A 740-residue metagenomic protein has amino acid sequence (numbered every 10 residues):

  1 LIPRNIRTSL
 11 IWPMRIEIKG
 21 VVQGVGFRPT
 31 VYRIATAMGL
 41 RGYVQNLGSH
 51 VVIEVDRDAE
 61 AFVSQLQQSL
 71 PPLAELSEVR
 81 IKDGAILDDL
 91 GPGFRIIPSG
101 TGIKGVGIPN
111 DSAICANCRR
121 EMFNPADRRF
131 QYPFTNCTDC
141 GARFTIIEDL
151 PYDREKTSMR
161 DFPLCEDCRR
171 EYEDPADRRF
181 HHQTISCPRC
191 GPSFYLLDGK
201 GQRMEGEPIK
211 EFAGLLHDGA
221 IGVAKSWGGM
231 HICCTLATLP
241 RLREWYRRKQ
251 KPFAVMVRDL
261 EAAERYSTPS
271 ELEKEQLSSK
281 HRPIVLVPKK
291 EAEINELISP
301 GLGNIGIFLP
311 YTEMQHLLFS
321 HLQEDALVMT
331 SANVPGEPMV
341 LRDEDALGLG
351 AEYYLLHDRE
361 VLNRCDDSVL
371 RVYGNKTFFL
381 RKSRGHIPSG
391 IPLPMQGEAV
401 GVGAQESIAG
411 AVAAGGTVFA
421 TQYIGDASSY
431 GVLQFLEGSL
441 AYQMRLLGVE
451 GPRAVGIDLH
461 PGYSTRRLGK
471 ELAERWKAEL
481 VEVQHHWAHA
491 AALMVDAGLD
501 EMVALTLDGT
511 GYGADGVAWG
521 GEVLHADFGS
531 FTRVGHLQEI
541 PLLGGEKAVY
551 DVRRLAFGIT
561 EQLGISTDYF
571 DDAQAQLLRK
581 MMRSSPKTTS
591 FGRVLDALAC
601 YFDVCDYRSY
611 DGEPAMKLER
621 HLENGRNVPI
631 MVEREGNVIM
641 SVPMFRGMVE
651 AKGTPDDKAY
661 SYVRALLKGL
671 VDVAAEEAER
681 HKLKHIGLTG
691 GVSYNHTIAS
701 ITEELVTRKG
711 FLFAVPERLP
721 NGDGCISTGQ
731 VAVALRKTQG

Functional and structural regions predicted by a protein language model:
I2-T184, P188-Y195, G206: Intrinsically disordered, low-complexity, mixed-charge
D83, I221, G228-K289: A phosphate-binding glycine/aspartate-rich beta-alpha loop in the early core of alpha/beta enzymes
F180, T184, G191-S193, A404-Y442 (+3 more regions): A contiguous, well-structured pocket-lining segment that forms one wall/lid of small-molecule binding clefts in soluble
I221-L236, L327-P338, D508-A518, S584-C605 (+2 more regions): Conserved phosphate/anionic-ligand binding catalytic regions in large, soluble enzymes, centered on
E264-S270, L317, M339-A346, D367-S368 (+2 more regions): Conserved phosphate-binding catalytic cores of ATP/NTP-utilizing and phosphoryl-transfer enzymes
L322-P394, T588: Internal gly/pro-rich beta-alpha loop/helix module that stabilizes soluble enzyme cofactors or their anionic handles
D458, K477-A488, H685-T689, Y694-H696 (+1 more regions): Conserved phosphate-binding/catalytic loops in two-lobed NTP-binding clefts
H486-L507, G511-G513, V552-E561, V663-R664 (+1 more regions): Glycine-rich phosphate-binding/hydrolytic loop that grips phosphoryl groups
